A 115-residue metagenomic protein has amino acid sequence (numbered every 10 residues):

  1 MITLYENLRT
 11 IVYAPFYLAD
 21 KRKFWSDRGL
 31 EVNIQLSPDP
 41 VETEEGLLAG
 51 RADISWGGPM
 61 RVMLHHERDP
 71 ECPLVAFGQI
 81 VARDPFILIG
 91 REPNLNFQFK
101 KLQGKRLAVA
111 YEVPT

Functional and structural regions predicted by a protein language model:
I2-S26, S37, D84-T115: Bilobed "Venus flytrap"/periplasmic-binding protein-like clamshell domains and structurally analogous long
A19, Q35-L74, F86-N96: Pocket-flanking alpha-helical
D27-G29, C72: Short secondary-structure junction motifs
G29, G50-R51, R106: Conserved functional loop/turn residues at catalytic and ligand-binding sites
V32: Hydrophobic anchor at the start of a short beta-strand that flanks the dinucleotide cofactor-binding loop
G58, I80, A110: Conserved residues at the C-terminal ends of beta-strands
P73-V81: Short beta-strand->loop
